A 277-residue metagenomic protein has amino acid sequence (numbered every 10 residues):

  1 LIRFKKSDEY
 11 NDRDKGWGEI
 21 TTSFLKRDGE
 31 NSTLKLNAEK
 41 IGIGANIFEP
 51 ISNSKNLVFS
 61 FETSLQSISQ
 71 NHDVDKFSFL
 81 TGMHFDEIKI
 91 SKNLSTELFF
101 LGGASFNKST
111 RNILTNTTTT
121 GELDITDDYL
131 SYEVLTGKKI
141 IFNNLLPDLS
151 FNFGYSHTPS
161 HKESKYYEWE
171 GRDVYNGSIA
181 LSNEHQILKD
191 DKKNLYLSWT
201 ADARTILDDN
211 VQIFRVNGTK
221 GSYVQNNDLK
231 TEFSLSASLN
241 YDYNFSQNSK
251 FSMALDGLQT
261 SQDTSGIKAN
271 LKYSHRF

Functional and structural regions predicted by a protein language model:
L1-K139, H161, D256, S261: Outer membrane beta-barrel translocator domains of Type V secretion systems
D12-G16, I51-F59, K92-F100, I140-F151 (+5 more regions): Outer-envelope beta-barrel architecture signal
T22, F153-Y155, A203: Short, small-residue-rich loop/turn micro-motifs
T33-L36, D73-F77, I113-L123, S164-G171 (+2 more regions): Flexible, surface-exposed loop regions and adjacent strand-edge segments of Gram-negative outer-membrane beta-barrel
N37-E39, E49, K55, E87 (+10 more regions): Polar/charged side chains located within well-ordered beta-strands of beta-rich proteins
S69, E168-F277: Outer membrane beta-barrel transmembrane domains
D127, S131, N144, R172-S178: Short, well-structured alpha-helical interface segments that form or flank functional binding sites
